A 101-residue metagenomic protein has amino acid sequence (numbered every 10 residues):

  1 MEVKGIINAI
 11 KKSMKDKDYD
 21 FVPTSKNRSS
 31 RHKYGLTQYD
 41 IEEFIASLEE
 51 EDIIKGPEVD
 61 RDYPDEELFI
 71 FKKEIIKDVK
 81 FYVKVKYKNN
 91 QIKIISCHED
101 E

Functional and structural regions predicted by a protein language model:
M1-D65: Compact soluble domain cores
R31, K72-K73, K93: Functionally constrained cores in energy, signaling, and assembly domains
R61-Y87: Basic/aromatic recognition patch in beta-strand/loop cores that engages polyanionic ligands
V79-Y82, K86-E101: Enriched for short, Lys/Arg-rich terminal
